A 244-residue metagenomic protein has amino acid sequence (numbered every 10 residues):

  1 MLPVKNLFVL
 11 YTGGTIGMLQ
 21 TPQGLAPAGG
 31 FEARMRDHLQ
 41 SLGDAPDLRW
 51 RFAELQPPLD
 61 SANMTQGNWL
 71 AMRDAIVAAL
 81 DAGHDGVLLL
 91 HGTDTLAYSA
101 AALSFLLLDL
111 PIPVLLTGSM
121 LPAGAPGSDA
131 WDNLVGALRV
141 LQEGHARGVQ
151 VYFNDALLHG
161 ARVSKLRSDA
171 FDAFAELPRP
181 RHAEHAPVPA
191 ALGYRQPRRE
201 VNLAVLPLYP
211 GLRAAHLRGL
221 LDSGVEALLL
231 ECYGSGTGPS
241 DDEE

Functional and structural regions predicted by a protein language model:
L2-E231, T237-E244: Active-site histidine-anchored catalytic micro-motif
